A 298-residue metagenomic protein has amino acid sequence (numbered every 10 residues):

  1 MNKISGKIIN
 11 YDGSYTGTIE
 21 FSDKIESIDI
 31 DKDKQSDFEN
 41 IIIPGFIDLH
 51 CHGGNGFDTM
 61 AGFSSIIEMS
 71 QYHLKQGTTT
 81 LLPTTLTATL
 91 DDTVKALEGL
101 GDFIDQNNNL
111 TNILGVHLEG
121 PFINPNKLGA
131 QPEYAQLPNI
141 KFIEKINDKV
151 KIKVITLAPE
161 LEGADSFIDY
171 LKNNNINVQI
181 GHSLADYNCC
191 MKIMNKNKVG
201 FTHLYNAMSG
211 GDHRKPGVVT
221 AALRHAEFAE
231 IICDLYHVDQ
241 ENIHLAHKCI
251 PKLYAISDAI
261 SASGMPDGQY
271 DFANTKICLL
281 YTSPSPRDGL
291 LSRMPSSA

Functional and structural regions predicted by a protein language model:
M1-K32: N-terminal metal-binding scaffold of metallo-dependent hydrolase/deaminase domains
M1-S5, I30-I67, Q71: Replace "His-x-His-based motif
H52, I67-A96, T111-N124, V150-E160 (+3 more regions): Divalent metal-dependent hydrolysis catalytic cores, especially in the metallo-beta-lactamase
S65, A96-G99, P138-I140, H213-V218: Charged helix-capping and loop-helix junction motifs
N124-K149: Conserved phosphate-binding/catalytic loop of the ribokinase/pfkB sugar-kinase fold
N147-M265: Active-site core of metal-dependent hydrolases
Y281-D288: Conserved small/polar residues in nucleotide/adenosyl-binding loops
R293-A298: Hydrophobic alpha-helical segments, chiefly the membrane-spanning helices and signal/signal-anchor peptides
